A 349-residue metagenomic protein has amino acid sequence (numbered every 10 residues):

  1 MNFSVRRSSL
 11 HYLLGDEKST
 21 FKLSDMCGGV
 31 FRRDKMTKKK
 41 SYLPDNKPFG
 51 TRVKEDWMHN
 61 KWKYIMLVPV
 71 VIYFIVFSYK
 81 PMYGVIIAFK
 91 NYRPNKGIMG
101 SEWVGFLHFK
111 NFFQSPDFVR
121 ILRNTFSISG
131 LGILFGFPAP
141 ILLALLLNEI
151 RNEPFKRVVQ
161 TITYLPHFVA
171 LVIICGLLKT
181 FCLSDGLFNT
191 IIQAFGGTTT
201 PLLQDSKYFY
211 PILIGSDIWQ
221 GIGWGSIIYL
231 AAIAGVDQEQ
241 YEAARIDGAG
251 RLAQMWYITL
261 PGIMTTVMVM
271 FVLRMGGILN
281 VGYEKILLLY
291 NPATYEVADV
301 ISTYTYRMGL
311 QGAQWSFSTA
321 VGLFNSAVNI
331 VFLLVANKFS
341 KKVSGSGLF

Functional and structural regions predicted by a protein language model:
M1-F3, R7-S8, G28: Targeting/processing segments of secretory and organellar proteins
N2-V5, G15, K40-L43: N-terminal intrinsically disordered, low-complexity tails enriched in polar/charged
V5, F21-D25, M66: Intrinsically disordered, low-complexity repeat segments enriched in small/polar residues
S8-S9, D34-K35, F181, G276: Small/flexible residues
S9-L13, T20-K22, Y42, P201-L202: Acidic/proline-rich low-complexity IDRs
Y12-K35: Short, Lys/Arg-enriched N-terminal segments with co-localized hydrophobic residues within the first ~10-30 amino acids
C27-D56: Short, Lys/Arg-rich, polar N-terminal cytosolic tail immediately upstream of the first transmembrane signal-anchor
S41-L43, E55-F349: A structural signal for multi-pass alpha-helical bundles of membrane permease subunits that mediate small-molecule
